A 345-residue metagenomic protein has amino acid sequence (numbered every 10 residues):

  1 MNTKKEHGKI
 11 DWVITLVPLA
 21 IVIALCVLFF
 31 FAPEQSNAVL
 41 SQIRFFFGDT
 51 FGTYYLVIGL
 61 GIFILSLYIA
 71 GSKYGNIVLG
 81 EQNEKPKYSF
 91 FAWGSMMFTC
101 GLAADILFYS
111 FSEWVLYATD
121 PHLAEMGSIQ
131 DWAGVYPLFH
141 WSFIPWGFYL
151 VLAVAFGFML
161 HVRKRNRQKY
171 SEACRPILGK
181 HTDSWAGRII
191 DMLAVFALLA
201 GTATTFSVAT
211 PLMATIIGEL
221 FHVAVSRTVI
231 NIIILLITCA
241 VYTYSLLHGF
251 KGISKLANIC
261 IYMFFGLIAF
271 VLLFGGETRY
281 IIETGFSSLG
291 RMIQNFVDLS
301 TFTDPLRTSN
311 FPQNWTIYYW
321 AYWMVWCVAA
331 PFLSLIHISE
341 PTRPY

Functional and structural regions predicted by a protein language model:
M1-I129, A269: N-terminal alpha-helical transmembrane segments of multi-pass membrane transport and channel/translocase proteins
K4-V13, G48-G52, Q82-C100, W132-I144 (+3 more regions): Transmembrane-helix boundary/entry motifs in multi-pass membrane transporters
L16-V22, V57, W93-T99, Y149-A153 (+4 more regions): Select transmembrane alpha-helical segments in multipass membrane proteins
V17-F31, L56-I64, F221-L247, G266 (+1 more regions): Transmembrane alpha-helical segments of multi-pass small-molecule transport proteins
I21-S36, L60-G75, T205-L220, I232 (+1 more regions): Hydrophobic alpha-helical segments and their helix-loop junctions in multi-pass secondary transporters
F30, E34, F98-A118, W146-R163 (+3 more regions): Hydrophobic transmembrane alpha-helices that form the core helical bundles of multi-pass secondary transporters
F51, I58, I190-A194, L198 (+3 more regions): Membrane-interface loop-to-helix entry segments
H337-Y345: Single conserved hydrophobic/aromatic residue that forms the stacking wall/gate of nucleotide- or nucleobase-binding
